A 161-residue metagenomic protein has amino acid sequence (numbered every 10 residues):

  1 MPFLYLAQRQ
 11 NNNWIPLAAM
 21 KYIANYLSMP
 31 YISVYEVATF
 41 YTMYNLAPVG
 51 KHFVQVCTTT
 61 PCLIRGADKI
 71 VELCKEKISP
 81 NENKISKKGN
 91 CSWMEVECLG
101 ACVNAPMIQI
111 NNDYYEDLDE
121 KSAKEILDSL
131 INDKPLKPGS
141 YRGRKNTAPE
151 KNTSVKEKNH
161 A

Functional and structural regions predicted by a protein language model:
M1-A161: Signature of N-terminal electron-transfer/Fe-S-associated modules in redox systems
